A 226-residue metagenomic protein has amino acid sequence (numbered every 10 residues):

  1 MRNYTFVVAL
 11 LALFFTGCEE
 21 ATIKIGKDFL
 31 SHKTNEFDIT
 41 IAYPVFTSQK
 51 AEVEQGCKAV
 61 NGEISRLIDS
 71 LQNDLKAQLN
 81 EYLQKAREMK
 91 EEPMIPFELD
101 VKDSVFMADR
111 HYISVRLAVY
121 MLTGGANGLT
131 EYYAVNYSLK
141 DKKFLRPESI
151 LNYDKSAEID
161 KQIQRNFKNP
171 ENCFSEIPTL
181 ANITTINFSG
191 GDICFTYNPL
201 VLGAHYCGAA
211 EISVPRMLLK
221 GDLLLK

Functional and structural regions predicted by a protein language model:
M1-T16: Sec-dependent bacterial lipoprotein signal peptides
C18-K226: Compositionally biased intrinsically disordered regions enriched in Thr/Gly
